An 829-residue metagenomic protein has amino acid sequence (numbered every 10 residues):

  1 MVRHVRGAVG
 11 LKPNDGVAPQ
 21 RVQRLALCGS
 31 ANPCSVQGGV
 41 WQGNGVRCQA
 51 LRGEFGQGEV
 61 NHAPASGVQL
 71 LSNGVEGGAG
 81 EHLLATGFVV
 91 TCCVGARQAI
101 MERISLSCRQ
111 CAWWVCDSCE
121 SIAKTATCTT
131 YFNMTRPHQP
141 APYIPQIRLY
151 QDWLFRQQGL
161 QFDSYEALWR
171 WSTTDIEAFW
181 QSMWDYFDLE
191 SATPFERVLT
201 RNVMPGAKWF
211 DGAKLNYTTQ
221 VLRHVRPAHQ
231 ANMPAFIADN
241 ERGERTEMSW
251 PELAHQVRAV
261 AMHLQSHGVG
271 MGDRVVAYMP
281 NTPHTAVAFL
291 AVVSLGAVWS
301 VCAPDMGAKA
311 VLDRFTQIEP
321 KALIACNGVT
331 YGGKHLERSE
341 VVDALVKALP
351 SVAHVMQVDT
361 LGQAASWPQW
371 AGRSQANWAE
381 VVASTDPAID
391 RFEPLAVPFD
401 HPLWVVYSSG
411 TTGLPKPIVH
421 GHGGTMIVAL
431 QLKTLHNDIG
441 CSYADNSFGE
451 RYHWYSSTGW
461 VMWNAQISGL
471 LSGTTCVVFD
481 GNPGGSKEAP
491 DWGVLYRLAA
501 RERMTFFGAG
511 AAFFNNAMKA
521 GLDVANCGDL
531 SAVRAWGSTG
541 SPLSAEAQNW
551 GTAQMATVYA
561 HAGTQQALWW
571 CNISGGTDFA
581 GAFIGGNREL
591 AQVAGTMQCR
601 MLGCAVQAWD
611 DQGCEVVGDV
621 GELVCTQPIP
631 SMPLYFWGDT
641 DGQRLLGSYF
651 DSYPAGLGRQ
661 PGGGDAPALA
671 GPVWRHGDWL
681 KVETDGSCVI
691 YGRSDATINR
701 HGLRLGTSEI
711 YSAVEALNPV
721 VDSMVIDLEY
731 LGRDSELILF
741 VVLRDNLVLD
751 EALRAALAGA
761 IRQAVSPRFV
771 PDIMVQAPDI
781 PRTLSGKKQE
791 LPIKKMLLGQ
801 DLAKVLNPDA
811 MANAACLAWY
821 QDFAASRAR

Functional and structural regions predicted by a protein language model:
E166-W171, T218-T219, F236-L290, G307-L312 (+3 more regions): Conserved AMP-binding/adenylate-forming core of the ANL superfamily
T246-P251, P394-V397, L403-A429: Conserved AMP-binding A3 loop
A277, S300-G328, V342, K487 (+9 more regions): AMP-binding/adenylate-forming catalytic core of the ANL superfamily
L290, S294-E380, G510-A511: Structural core segment of the AMP-binding/adenylate-forming
A322-V341, G362, S457, D480-P483 (+3 more regions): Adenylate-forming
H354, M724-E729, I738-F740, A758-R829: Conserved C-terminal "lid"/linker of ANL adenylate-forming enzymes
G424-R451, T458-T505, A520-L522: Conserved AMP-binding/adenylation subdomain of ANL enzymes
L435, R534-W536, L543-S687, S694-T697: Conserved AMP-binding/adenylate-forming
